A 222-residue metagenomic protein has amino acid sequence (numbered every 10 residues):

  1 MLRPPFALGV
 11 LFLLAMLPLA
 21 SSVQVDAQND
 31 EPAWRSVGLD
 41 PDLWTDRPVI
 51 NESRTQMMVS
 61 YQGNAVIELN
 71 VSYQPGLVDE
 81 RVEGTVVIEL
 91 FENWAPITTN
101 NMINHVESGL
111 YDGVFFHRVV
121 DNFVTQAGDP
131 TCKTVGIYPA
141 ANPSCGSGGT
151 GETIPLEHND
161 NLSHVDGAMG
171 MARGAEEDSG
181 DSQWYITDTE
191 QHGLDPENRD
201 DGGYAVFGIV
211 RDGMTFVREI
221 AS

Functional and structural regions predicted by a protein language model:
M1-D26: Secretory targeting signatures
S22-S222: Cyclophilin-like peptidyl-prolyl cis-trans isomerases
